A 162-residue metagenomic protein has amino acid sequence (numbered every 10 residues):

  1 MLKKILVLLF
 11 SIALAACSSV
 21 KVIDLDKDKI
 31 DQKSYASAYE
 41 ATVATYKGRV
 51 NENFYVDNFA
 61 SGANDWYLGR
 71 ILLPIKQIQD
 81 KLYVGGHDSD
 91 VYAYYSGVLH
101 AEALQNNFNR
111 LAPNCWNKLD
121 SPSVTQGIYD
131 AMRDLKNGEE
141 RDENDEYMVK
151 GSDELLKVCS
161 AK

Functional and structural regions predicted by a protein language model:
K4-L14: Sec-dependent N-terminal signal peptides
S18-K162: Intrinsic-disorder/low-complexity detector
